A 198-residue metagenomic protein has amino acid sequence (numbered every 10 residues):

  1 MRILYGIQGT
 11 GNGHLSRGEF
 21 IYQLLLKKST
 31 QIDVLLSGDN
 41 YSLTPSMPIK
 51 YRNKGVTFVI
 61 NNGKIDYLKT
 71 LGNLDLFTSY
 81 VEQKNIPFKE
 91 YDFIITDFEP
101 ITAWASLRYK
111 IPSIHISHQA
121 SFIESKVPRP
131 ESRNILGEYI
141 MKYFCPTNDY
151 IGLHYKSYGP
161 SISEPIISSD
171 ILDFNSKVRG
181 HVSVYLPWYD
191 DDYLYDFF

Functional and structural regions predicted by a protein language model:
R2, D92-F93, D149, H181: Structural motif
Y5-G9, T30-T78: Conserved nucleotide-sugar phosphate-binding/catalytic loop shared by glycosyltransferases and other
G6-E19: A short, glycine/small-residue-rich beta-strand->loop->alpha-helix junction that serves as a flexible
I21-Q31, L43, F197-F198: A short, Lys/Arg-enriched amphipathic alpha-helix followed by its capping loop at the start of a domain
S42, I94-Y109: An aromatic- and histidine-rich active-site surface loop
K64-F93, P100-I101: Conserved nucleotide-sugar donor-binding subdomain of glycosyltransferases
R108-E124: Active-site proximal beta-strand in glycosyltransferases
E124-D192: A nucleotide-sugar donor-handling region in carbohydrate enzymes
